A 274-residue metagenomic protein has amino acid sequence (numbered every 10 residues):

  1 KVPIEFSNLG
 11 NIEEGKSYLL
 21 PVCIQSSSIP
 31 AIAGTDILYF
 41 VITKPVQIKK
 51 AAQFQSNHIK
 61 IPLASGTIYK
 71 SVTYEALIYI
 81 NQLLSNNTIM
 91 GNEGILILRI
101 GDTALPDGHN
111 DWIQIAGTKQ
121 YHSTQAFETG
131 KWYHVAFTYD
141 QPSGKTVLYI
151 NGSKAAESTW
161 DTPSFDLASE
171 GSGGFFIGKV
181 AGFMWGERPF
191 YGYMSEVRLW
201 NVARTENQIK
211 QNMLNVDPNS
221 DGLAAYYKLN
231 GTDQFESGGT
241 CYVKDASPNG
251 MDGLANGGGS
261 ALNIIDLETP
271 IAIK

Functional and structural regions predicted by a protein language model:
K1-K49: Short boundary segments that mark the start of a structured unit
L9-G10, S27-I29, N81-L84, Q141-S143 (+4 more regions): Acidic glycine-/aspartate-rich tracts in secreted/extracellular proteins
D36-A52, N215-K274: Extracytoplasmic low-complexity segments
K44-Q53, Y79-L83, R99-P163, G258-I273: Extracellular glycan-interaction surfaces
V46-W112, R204-Q208: Extracellular glycan-recognition modules
P62-Y74, T124-Y133, E187-Y193, P218-S220: Extracellular/lumenal carbohydrate-interaction signature centered on repeated Trp-anchored short motifs
V72-Q82, R188-N212, A224-Q234: Extracellular, beta-strand-rich glycan-interacting domains
E170-S195, N207-N215, K274: Extracellular glycan-interaction patches encoded by glycine-rich segments
